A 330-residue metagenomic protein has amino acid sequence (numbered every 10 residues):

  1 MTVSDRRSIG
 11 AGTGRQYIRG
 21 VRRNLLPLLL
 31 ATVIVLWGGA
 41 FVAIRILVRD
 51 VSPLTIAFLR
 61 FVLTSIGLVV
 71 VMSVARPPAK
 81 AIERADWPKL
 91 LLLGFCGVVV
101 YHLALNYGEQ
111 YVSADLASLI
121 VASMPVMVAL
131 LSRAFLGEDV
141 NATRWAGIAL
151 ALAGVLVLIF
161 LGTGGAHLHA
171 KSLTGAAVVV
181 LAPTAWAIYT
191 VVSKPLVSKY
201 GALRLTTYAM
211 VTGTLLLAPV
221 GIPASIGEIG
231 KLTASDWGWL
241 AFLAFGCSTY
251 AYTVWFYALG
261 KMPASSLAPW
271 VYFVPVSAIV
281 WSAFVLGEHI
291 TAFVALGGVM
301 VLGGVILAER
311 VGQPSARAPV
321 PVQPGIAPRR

Functional and structural regions predicted by a protein language model:
M1-F58, Y107, A166-P195, L216-L217 (+1 more regions): Glycine-/small-residue-enriched transmembrane alpha-helix faces in small-molecule transporters and effluxers
L25-L29, T55-V71, L92, T143-V157 (+3 more regions): Hydrophobic alpha-helical transmembrane segments of multi-pass integral membrane proteins, especially transporters
V35-G38, V42, V69, G94-V99 (+8 more regions): Hydrophobic/small/kink-forming positions within alpha-helical transmembrane segments of polytopic membrane proteins
L36, A40-F41, V69-V121, V157 (+1 more regions): Specific transmembrane alpha-helical segments of multi-pass solute transporters/efflux pumps, especially DMT/EamA
A40, V62-G67, I120-A134, A149 (+4 more regions): Alpha-helical transmembrane segments of compact multi-pass small-molecule transporters, enriched in specific families
L47, I56, R60, G108 (+8 more regions): Hydrophobic/aromatic residues within transmembrane alpha-helices of multi-pass small-molecule transporters
A57-L59, V98, H102, L116-S123 (+3 more regions): Helix-helix packing/entry segments at the starts of transmembrane helices
L68, L91, L131, V140-G162 (+4 more regions): Hydrophobic transmembrane alpha-helices of multi-pass small-molecule transport proteins
